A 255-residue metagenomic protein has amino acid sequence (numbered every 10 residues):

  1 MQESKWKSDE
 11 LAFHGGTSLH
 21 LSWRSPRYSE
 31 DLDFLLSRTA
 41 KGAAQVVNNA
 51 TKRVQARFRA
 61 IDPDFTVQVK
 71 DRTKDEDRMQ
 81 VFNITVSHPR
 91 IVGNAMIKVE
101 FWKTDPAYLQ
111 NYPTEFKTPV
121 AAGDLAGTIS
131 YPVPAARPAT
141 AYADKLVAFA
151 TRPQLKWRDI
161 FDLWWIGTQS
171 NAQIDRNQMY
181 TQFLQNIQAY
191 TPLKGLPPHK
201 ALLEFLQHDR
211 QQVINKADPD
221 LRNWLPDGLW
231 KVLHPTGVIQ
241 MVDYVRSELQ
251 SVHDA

Functional and structural regions predicted by a protein language model:
Q2-L11, S22-P26, L32, S37-A255: Structured mid-to-C-terminal alpha-helical surface segments
F13-T17: Glycine-rich beta-strand-to-loop/alpha-helix junction loops that act as flexible
